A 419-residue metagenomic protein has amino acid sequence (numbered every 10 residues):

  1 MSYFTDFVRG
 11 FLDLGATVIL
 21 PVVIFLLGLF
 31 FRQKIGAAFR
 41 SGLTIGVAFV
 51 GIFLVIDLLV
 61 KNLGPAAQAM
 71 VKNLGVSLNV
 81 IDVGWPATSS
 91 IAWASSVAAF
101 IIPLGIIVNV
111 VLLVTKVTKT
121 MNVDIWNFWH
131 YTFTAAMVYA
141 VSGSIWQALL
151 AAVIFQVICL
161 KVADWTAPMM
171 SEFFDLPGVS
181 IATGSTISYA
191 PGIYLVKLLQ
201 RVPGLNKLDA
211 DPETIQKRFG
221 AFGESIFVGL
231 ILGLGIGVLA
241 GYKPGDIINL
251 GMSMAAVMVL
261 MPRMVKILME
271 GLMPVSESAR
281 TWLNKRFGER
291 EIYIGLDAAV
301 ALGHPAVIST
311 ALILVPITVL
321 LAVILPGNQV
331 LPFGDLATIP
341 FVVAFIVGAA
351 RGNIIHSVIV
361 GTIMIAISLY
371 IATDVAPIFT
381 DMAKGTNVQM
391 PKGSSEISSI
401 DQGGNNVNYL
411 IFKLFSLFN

Functional and structural regions predicted by a protein language model:
M1-V55, S96-Y293, L320, V343 (+3 more regions): Signature of multi-pass transmembrane helix bundles
L20-V23, L63, Q68-T88, Q200 (+2 more regions): Helix-loop-helix junctions within the multi-pass membrane cores of secondary transporters/permeases
S41, I45-A99: Membrane helical hairpin/interfacial module
V360-V375: Cytosol-/stroma-facing membrane-proximal "stalk/adaptor" domains immediately downstream of transmembrane anchors
